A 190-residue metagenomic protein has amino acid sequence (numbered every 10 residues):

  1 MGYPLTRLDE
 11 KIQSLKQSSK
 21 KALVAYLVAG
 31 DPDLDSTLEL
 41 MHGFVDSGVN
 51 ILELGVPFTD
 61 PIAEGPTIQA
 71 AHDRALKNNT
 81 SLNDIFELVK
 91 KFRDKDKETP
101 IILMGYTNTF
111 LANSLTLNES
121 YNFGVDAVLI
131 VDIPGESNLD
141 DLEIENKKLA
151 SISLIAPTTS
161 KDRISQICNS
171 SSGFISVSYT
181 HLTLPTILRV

Functional and structural regions predicted by a protein language model:
G2-V24: N-terminal amphipathic alpha-helix/helix-capping segment at the start of soluble metabolic enzymes
A25, G55, S120, I167: Conserved, mostly hydrophobic/aromatic
E53-T80: Glycine-rich, proline-tolerant flexible connector loops at the mouths of alpha/beta enzymes
A63-G65, T80-E87, D132-E145, K161-I164: Active-site-adjacent beta->alpha loops and helix N-cap segments on the catalytic face of soluble alpha/beta enzymes
I68-A70, N78, S165-L182: Glycine/Thr-rich beta-alpha phosphate-binding loop at enzyme active sites
A70-I130: Active-site beta->alpha loop and helix N-cap motifs at the rims of alpha/beta catalytic domains
V125-S137, A150-T159: Catalytic beta/alpha-barrel core
H181-V190: Single conserved hydrophobic/aromatic residue that forms the stacking wall/gate of nucleotide- or nucleobase-binding
